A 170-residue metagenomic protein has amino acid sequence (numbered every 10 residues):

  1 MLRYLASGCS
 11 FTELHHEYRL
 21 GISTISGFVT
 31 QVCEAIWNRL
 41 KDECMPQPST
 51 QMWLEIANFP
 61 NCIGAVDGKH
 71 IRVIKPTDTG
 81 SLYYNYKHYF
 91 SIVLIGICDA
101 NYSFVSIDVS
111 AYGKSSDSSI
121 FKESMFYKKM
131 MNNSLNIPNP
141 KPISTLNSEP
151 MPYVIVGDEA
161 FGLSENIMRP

Functional and structural regions predicted by a protein language model:
M1-S7: Short, amphipathic alpha-helical "recognition" segments used to contact nucleic acids or chromatin
S10-E13, E17-P170: Short, well-ordered secondary-structure "scaffold" segments embedded in the functional core of diverse domains
